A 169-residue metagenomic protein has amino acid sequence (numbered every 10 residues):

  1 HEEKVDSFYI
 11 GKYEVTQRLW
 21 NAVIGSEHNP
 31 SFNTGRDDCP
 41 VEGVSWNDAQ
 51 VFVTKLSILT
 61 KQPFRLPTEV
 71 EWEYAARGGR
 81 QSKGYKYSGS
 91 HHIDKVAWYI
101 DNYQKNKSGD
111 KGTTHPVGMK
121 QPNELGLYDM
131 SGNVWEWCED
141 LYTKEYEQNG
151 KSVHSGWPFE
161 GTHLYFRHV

Functional and structural regions predicted by a protein language model:
H1-D94, E139-E147: Active-site microenvironments of metalloenzymes and redox enzymes
H1-E3, R80-Q81, T113, M130-V169: Surface-exposed recognition segments
E3-V5, R36, P67, H91 (+4 more regions): A generic fold-level signal
S7, T34, I58, N102-Y103 (+6 more regions): Short linear motifs in intrinsically disordered/low-complexity regions
Y85, K95-W98, F159, Y165: Bimodal feature
K95-S131, E147-N149: Short, well-ordered junction/capping motifs at the entry into regular secondary structure
